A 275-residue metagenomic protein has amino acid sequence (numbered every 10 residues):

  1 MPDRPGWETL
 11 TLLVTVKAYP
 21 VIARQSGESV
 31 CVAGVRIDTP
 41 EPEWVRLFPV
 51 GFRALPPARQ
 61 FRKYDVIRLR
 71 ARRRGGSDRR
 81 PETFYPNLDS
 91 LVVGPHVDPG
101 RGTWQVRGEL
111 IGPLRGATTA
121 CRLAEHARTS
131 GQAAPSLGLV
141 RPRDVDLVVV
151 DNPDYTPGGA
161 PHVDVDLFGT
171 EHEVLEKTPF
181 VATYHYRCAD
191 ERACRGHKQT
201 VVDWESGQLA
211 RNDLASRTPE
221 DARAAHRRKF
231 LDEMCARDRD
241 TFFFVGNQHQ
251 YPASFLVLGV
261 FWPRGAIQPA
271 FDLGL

Functional and structural regions predicted by a protein language model:
M1-D3, W7, P99-L275: Nucleic-acid-binding small beta-barrel platforms of the OB/S1 family and closely associated recruitment extensions
P2-R74: N-terminal ordered "arm"
Y19, F61-Y64, Y85, Y155 (+2 more regions): Sequence-level detector for tyrosine residue identity
G51-K63, R68-A71, F84-G102, E109: Compact, glycine/acidic-enriched structural inserts
R72-N87, H249: OB-fold single-stranded nucleic acid-binding module
